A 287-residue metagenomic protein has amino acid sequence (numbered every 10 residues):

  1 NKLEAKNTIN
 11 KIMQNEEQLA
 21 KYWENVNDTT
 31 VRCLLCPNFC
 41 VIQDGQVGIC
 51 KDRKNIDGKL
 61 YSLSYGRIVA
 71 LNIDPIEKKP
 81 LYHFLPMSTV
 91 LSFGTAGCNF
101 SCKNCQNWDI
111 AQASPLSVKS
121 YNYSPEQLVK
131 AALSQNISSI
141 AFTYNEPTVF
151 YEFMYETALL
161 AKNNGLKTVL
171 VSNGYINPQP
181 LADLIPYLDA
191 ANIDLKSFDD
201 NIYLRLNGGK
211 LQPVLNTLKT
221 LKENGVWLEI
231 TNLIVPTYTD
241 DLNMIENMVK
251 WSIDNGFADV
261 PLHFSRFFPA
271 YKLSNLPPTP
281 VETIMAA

Functional and structural regions predicted by a protein language model:
L3-D44, L242-A287: Auxiliary Fe-S-binding modules of radical SAM enzymes
I9-C33, P37-T95, W108-Q112: N-terminal [4Fe-4S]-dependent radical SAM core
Q46, C98, D199: A generic "binding-loop/recognition-motif" signal
K79-V90, F100, E152-L159: Short flanking/linker segments adjacent to small metal-binding domains or redox-active Cys/His motifs
L85-S92, N99, K130-A132, S139: Iron-sulfur-cluster electron-transfer modules
C102-Q106: The canonical Cys-X-X-Cys-His
I110-Y121, N163: A short alpha->loop->secondary-structure connector
N122-L276: Conserved AdoMet/S-adenosylmethionine-binding subsite of the radical SAM
